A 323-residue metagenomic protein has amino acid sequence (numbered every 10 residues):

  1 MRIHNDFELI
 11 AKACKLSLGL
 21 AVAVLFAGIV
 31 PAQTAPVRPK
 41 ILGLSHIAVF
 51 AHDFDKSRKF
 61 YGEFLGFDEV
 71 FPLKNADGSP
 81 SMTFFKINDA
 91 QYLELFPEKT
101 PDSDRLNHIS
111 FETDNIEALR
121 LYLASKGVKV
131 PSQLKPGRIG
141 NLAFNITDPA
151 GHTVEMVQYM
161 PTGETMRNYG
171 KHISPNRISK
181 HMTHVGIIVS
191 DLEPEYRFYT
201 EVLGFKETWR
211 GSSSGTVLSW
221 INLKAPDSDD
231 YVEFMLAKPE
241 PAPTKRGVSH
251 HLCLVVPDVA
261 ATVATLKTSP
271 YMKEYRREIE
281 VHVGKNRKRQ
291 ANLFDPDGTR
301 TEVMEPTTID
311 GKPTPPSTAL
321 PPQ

Functional and structural regions predicted by a protein language model:
M1-A13: N-terminal secretory signal peptides that target proteins for export/translocation
A13-G28: Bacterial N-terminal signal peptides
A32-K40, A124-H181, I187, W209-G215 (+2 more regions): Vicinal oxygen chelate
Q33-T34, I47-F50, L65-E69, L73-G140: Ordered, small/hydrophobic-rich secondary-structure cores
P39-I41, A48-Y92, G186-V232: Core segments of cupin and vicinal oxygen chelate
L42-H52, T83-F84, K99-L123, L142-T147 (+5 more regions): Vicinal oxygen chelate
D68-E69, Q91-E94, D102-S103, A118-L119 (+8 more regions): Short loop/beta submotifs within extracellular cysteine-rich repeat domains
E193-Y196, T200-V283, R300: Structured core of small recognition/catalytic domains
